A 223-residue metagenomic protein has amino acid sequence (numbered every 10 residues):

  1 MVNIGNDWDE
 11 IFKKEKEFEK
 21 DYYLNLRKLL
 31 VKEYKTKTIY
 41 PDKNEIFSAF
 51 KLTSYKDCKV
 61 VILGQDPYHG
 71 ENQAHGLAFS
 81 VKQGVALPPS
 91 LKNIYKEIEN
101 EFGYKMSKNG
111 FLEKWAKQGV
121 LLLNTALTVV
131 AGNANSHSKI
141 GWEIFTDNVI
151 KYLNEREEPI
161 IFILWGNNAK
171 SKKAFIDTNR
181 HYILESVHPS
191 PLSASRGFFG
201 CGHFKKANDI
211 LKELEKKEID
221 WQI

Functional and structural regions predicted by a protein language model:
M1-E15: Generic N-terminal amphipathic, Lys/Arg-enriched alpha-helix
V2, E17-L164, N168-S171, I176 (+4 more regions): A polyanion-binding, active-site-adjacent surface
